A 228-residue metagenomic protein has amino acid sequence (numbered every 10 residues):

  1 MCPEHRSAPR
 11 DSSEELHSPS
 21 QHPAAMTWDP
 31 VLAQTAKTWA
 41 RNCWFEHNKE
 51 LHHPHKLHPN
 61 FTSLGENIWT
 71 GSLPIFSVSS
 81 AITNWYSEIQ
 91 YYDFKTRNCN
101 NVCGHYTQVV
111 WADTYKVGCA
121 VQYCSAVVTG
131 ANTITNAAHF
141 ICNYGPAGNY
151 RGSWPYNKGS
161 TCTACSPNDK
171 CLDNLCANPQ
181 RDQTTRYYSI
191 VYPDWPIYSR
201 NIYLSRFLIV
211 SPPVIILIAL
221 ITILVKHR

Functional and structural regions predicted by a protein language model:
M1-R228: Mature extracellular or exoplasmic CAP/SCP-family domains and secreted bioactive peptides
